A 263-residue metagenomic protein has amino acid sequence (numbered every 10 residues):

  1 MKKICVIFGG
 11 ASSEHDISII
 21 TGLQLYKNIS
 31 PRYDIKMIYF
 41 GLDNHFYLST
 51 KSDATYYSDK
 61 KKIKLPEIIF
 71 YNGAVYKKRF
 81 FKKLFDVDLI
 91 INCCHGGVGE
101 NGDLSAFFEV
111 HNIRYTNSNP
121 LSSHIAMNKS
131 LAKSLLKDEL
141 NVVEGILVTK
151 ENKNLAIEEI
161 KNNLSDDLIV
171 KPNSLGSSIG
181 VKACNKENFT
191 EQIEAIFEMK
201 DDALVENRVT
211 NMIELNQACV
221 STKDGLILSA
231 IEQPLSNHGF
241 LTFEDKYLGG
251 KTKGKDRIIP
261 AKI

Functional and structural regions predicted by a protein language model:
M1-T116, P120-L121, A126-M127, L131 (+1 more regions): ATP-binding N-terminal substructure of ATP-dependent carboxylate-amine bond-forming enzymes
K2-F8, S12-S13, I19-L23, F80-L84 (+2 more regions): Active-site nucleotide/adenylate-binding loops and adjacent lid/helix of ATP-dependent enzymes
S12-S13, H45, V98-G99, S177 (+2 more regions): Short, acidic Gly/Pro/Ser/Thr-rich loop/turn segments
D34-K36, R114, N141-E144, I227: Conserved beta-strand segments of alpha/beta enzyme cores
F46, V75, V181-C184, F243: Short clusters of hydrophobic/aromatic residues that line enzyme substrate/ligand-binding pockets
N117-S118, S177-S178, K255-D256: Short small-residue beta-strand/loop micro-motif enriched in glycine and branched aliphatics
N185-I263: Phosphate-binding site of ATP-dependent enzymes
